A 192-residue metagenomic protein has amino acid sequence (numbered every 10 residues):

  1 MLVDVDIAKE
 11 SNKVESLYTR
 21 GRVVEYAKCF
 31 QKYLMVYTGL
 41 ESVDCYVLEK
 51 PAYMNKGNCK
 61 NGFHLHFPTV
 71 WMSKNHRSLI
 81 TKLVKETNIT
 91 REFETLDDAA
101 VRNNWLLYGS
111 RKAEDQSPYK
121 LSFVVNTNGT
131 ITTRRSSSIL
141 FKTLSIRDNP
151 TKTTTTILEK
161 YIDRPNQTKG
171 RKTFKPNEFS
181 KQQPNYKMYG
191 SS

Functional and structural regions predicted by a protein language model:
M1-F63, F67-T90, W105, R111 (+1 more regions): Signature for HUH/AEP ssDNA processing cores
F93-D97: Aromatic/basic-lined ligand-recognition segments that form π-stacking hydrophobic pockets flanked by Lys/Arg to engage
V101-S192: Long, low-complexity, charged/polar intrinsically disordered accessory regions
